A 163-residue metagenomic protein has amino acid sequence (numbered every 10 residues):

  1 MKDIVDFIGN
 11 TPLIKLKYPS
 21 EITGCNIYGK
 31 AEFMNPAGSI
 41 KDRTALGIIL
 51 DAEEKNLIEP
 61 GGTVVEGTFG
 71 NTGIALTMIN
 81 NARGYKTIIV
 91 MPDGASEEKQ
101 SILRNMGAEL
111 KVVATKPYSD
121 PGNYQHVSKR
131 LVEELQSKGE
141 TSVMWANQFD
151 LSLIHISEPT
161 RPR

Functional and structural regions predicted by a protein language model:
M1-G62: Positively charged, low-complexity intrinsically disordered leader regions
L13, I27, L110-V112, V143-W145: Conserved beta-strand scaffold positions in the cores of enzyme catalytic domains, especially in NTP/NDP-utilizing
A37-G38, P117-P121, S152-H155: Short, small-residue-enriched loops and turns at beta-alpha junctions that line or gate enzyme active sites
D42-L50, V64-Y85: Conserved beta-loop-alpha segment that forms the PLP phosphate-binding cup at the N-terminus of a helix
T72-E134: Active-site-proximal loop->helix
M144-L153: Short glycine/proline- and acidic residue-enriched helix-loop micro-motifs that form flexible lids or anion-recognition
I154-R163: Single conserved hydrophobic/aromatic residue that forms the stacking wall/gate of nucleotide- or nucleobase-binding
